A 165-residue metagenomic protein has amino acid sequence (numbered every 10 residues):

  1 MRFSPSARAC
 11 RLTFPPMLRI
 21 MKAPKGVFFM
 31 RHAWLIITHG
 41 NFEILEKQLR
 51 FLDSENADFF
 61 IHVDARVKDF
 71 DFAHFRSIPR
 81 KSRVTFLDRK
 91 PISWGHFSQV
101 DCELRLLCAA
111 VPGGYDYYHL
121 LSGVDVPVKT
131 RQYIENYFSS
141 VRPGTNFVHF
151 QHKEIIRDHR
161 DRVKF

Functional and structural regions predicted by a protein language model:
S4-S6: Serine residues within intrinsically disordered or low-complexity segments
T13, M17-I20, G26: Short, positively charged and aromatic/hydrophobic N-terminal segments
G26-F165: ER/Golgi luminal nucleotide-sugar-dependent glycosyltransferases, focusing on the catalytic module
